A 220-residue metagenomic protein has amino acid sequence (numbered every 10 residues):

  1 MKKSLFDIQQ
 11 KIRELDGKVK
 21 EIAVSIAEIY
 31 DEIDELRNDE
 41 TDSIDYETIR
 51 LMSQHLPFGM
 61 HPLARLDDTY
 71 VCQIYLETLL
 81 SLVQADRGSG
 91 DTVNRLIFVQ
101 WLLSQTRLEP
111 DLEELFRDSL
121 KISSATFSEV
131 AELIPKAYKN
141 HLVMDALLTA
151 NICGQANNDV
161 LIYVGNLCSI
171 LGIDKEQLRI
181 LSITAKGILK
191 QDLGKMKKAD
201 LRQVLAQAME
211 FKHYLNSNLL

Functional and structural regions predicted by a protein language model:
M1-L220: Small-residue-enriched hydrophobic alpha-helices in membranes
